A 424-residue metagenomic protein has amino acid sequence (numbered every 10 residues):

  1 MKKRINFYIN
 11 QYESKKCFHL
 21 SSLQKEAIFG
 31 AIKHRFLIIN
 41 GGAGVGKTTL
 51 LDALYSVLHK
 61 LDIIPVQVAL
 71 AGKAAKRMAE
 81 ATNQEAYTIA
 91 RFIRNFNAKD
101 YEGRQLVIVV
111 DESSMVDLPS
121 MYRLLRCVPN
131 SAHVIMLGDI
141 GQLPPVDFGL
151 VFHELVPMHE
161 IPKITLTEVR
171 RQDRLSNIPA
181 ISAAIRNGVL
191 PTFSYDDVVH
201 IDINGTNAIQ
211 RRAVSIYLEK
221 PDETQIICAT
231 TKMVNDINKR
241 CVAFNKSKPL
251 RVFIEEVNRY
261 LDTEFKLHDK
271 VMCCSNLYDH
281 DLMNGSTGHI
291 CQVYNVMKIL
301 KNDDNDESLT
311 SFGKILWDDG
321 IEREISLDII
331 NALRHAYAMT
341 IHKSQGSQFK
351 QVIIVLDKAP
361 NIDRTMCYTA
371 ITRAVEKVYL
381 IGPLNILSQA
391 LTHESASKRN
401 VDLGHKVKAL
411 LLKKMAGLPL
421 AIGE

Functional and structural regions predicted by a protein language model:
M1-K3, F7, A27, I140-L282 (+4 more regions): Conserved helicase motor core of P-loop NTPases
C17-K33: N-terminal pre-P-loop "Q-motif" helix
L37-A79, L137, V198-G205, I209-N238 (+1 more regions): Conserved RecA-like ASCE P-loop NTPase motor core of nucleic-acid helicases/translocases
I38, A53, V57, L61-I63 (+5 more regions): Conserved helicase motor core of SF1/SF2 NTP-dependent helicases
N83, L125-R126, C241-F244, Y368-R373 (+1 more regions): Short, solvent-exposed amphipathic alpha-helical segments in soluble enzyme and RNA/protein-processing domains
E85-R91, H335-Y337: Conserved two-lobed SF2 helicase motor
V107, Q225, Q351-I353: Structural motif
I237, C274, S286-E424: C-terminal accessory regions
